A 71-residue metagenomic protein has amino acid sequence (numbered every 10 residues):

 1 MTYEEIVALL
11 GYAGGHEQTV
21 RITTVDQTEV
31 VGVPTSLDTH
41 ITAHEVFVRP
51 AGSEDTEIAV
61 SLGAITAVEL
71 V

Functional and structural regions predicted by a protein language model:
M1-V71: Conserved RNA-binding domains used in RNP assembly and mRNA/RNA metabolism
